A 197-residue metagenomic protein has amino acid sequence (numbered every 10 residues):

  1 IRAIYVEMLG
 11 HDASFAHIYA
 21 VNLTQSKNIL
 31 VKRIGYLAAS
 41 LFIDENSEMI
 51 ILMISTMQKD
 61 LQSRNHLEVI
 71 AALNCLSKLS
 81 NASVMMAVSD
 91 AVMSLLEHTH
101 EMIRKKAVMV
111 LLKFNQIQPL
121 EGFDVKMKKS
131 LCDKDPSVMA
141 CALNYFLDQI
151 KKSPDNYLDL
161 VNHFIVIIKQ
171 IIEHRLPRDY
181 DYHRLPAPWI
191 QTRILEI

Functional and structural regions predicted by a protein language model:
I1-A16, V21-T24, N28-I197: Extended alpha-solenoid helical-repeat scaffolds
